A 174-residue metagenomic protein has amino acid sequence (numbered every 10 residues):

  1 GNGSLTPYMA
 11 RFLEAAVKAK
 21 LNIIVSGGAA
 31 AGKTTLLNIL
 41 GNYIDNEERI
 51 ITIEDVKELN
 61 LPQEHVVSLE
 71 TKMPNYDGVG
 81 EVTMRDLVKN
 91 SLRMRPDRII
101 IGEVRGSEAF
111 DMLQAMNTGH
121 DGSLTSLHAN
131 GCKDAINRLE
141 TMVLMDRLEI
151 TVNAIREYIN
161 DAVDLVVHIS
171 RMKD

Functional and structural regions predicted by a protein language model:
G1, K18, N38, N42-K89 (+1 more regions): P-loop NTPase switch/communication element
G1-A19: P-loop NTP-binding catalytic core
Y8-F12, T83-L87, E108-D111: Well-ordered alpha-helical segments embedded in enzymatic catalytic cores
N22: Walker A (P-loop) ATP-phosphate-binding motif of ABC ATPase nucleotide-binding domains
V25-G27: Hydrophobic anchor at the beta1->P-loop junction of P-loop NTPases
A30: Walker A (P-loop) phosphate-binding loop of P-loop NTPases
K33: Conserved lysine of the Walker
E54-V67, S91-R171: Conserved P-loop NTPase nucleotide-binding/switch module
